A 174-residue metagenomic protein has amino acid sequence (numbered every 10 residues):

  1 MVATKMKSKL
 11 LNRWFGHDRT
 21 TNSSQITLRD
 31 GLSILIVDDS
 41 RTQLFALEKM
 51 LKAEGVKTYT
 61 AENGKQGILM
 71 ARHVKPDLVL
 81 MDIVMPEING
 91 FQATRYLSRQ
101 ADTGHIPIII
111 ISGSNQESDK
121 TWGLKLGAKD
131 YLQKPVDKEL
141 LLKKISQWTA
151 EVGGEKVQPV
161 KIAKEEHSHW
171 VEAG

Functional and structural regions predicted by a protein language model:
M1-S33, E139-G174: Non-catalytic signal-transmission and effector/linker regions of two-component phosphorelay proteins
F45-A53: Charged docking surfaces used in two-component/phosphorelay signaling
V74-L80: Active-site beta3 strand of CheY-like receiver
M85: Receiver (REC) domain active-site loop signature in two-component systems and cognate sites in sensor histidine kinases
K129: Short, glycine/charged-rich "phosphate-handling" switch motifs in NTP-dependent and phosphotransfer domains
K134: A Lys-centered signature of the CheY-like receiver
